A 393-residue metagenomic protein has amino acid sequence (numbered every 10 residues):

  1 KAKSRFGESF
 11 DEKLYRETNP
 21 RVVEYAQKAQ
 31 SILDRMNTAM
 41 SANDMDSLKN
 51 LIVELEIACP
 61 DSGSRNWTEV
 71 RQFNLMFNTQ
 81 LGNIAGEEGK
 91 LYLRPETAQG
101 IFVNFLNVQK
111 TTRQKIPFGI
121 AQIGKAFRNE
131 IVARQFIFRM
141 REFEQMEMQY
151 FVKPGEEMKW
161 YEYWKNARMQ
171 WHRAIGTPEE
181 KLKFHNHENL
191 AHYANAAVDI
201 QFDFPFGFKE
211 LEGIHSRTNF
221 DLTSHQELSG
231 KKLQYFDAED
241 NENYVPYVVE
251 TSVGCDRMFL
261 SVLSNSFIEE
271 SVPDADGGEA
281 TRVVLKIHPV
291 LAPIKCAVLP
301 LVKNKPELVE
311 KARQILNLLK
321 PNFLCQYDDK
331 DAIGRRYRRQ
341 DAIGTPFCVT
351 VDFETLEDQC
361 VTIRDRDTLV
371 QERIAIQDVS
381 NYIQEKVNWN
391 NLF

Functional and structural regions predicted by a protein language model:
K1-F393: NTP/phosphate- and nucleic-acid-binding module
